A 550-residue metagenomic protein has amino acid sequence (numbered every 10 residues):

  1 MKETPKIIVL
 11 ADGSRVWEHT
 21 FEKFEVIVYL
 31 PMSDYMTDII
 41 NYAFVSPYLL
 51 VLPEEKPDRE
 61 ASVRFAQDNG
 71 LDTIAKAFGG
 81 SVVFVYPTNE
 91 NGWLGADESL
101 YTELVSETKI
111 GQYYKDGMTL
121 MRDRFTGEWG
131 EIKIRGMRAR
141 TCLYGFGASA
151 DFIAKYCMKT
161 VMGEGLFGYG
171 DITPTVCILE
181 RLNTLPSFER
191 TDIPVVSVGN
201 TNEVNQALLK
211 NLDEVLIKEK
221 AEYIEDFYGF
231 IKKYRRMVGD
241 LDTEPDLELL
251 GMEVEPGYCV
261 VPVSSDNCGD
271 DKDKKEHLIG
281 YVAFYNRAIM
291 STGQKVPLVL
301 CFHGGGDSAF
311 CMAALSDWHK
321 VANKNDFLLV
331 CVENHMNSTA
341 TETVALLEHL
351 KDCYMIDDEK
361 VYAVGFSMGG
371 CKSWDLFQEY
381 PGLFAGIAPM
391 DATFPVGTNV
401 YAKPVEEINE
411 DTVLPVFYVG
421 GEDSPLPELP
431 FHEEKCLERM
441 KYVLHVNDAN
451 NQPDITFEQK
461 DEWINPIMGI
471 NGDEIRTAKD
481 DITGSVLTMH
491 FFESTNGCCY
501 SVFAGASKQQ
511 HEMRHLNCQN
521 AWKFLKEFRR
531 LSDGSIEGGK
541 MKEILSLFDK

Functional and structural regions predicted by a protein language model:
M1-Y48, L100-L104, G117-G127, A139-Y144 (+8 more regions): A domain-start/cap signature at the N-terminus of enzymes
D34-S46, V51-W93, I289-V296, C301-N337 (+2 more regions): Short substrate-entry loop that stabilizes the transition state in hydrolases
F44-L49, F78-V83, M137-T141, A150 (+10 more regions): Loop/turn elements at helix/coil->beta-strand transitions in domains of secreted/extracellular proteins
V51-P53, E180, F302, M390 (+1 more regions): Alpha/beta-hydrolase
R59-A61, N91-G95, D151-A154, L185-F188 (+7 more regions): Extracytoplasmic/secreted cell-surface and envelope-processing proteins
N91-R135, T141-L143, I153-K155, H335-D358 (+2 more regions): Alpha/beta-hydrolase active-site loop
Y156-C157, V161, A322, L347 (+1 more regions): A conserved amphipathic alpha-helix that caps or lines the catalytic cleft of carbohydrate- and lipid-modifying enzymes
G165-Y223, G386, D391-G497, K508-H511: The feature captures the conserved acid-bearing segment of alpha/beta-hydrolase catalytic domains
